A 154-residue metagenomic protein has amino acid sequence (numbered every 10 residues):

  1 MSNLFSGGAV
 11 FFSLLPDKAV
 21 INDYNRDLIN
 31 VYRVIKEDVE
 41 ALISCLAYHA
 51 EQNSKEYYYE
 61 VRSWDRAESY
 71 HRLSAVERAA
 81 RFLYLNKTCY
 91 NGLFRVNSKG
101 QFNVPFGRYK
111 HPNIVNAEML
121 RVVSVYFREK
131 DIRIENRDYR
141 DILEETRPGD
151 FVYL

Functional and structural regions predicted by a protein language model:
M1-S54: Conserved S-adenosyl-L-methionine
D38-L154: SAM-dependent nucleic-acid methyltransferase catalytic core
